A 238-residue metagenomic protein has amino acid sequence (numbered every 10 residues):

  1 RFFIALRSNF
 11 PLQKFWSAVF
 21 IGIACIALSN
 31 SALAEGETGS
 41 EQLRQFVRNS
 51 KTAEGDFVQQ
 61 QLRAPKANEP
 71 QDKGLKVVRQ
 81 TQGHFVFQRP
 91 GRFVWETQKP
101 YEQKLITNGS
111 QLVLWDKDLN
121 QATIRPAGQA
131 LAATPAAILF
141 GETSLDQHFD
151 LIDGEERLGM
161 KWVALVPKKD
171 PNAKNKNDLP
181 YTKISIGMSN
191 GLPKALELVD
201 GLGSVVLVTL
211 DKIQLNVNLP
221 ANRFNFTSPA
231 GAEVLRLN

Functional and structural regions predicted by a protein language model:
R1-Q13: N-terminal secretory signal peptides that target proteins for export/translocation
A18-A27: Bacterial N-terminal signal peptides
S29-S31: N-terminal signal peptide c-region/cleavage motif recognized by signal peptidases
A34-Q42: Cleaved targeting-peptide boundary
G36-E37, T123-R125, Q147-N238: Gly/Pro-enriched, hydrophobic low-complexity segments that function as extracytoplasmic propeptides/linkers
R48-G109: N-terminal mature ectodomain segment of secretory-pathway/periplasmic proteins
Q59-Q61, R89-G91, T97-Y101, G109-Q111 (+6 more regions): A mature extracytoplasmic/lumenal domain signature
L114-F140: Acidic/charged, solvent-exposed loop-and-adjacent secondary-structure segments enriched in E/D, K/R, S/T, and G/P
